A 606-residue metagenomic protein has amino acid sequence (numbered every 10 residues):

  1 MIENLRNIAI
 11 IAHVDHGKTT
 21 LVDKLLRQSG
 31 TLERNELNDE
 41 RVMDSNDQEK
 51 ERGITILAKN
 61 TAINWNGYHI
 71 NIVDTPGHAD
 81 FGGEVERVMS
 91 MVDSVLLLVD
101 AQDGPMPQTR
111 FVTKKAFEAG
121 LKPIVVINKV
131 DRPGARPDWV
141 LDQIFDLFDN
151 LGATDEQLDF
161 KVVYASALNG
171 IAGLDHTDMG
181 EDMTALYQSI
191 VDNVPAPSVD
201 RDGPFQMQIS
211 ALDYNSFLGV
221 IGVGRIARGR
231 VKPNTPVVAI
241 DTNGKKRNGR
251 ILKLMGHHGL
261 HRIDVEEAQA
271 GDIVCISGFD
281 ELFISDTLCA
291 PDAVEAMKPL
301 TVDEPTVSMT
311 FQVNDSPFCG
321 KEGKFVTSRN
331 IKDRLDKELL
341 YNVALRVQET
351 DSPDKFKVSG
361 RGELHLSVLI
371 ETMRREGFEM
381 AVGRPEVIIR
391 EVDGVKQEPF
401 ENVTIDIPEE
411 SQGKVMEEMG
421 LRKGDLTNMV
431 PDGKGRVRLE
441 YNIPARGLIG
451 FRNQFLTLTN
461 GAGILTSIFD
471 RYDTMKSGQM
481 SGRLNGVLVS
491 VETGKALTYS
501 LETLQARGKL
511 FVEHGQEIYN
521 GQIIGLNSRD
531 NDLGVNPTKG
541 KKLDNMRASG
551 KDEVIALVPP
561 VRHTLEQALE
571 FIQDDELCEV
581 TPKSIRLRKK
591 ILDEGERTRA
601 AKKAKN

Functional and structural regions predicted by a protein language model:
M1-N606: Structural and coupling elements of P-loop NTPases
